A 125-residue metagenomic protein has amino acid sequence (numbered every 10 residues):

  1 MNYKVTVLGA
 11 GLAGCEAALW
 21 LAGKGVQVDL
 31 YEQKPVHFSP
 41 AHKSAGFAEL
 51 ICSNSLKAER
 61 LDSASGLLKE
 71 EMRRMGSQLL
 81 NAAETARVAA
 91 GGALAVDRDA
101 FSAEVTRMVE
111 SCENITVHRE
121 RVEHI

Functional and structural regions predicted by a protein language model:
M1-A13: Beta1/beta-strand and adjacent pyrophosphate-binding region of the FAD-binding site in flavoprotein oxidoreductases
A10, E32-Q33, E120-V122: Fold-independent oxyanion-binding glycine-rich loops and adjacent beta-strand/coil segments at enzyme active sites
L12, E16, S63, L67-E70 (+2 more regions): Conserved active-site and cofactor/substrate-binding residues in soluble primary-metabolism enzymes
C15, H37-F38, I125: Catalytic P-loop NTPase motifs of RecA-like helicase/translocase cores
L19-N81: N-terminal FAD cofactor-binding segment of flavoenzymes
E71-I125: Feature captures the FAD/FMN-dependent oxidoreductase FAD-binding
